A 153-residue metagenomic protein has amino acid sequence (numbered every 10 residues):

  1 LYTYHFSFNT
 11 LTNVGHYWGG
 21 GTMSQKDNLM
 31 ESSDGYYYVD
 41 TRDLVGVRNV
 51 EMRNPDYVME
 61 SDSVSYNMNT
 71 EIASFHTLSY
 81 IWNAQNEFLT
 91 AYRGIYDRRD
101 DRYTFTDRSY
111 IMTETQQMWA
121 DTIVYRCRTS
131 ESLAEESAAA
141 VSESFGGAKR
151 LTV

Functional and structural regions predicted by a protein language model:
L1-V153: Structural signature for solvent-exposed beta-strand/loop edge elements and short helix-capping sites, enriched
